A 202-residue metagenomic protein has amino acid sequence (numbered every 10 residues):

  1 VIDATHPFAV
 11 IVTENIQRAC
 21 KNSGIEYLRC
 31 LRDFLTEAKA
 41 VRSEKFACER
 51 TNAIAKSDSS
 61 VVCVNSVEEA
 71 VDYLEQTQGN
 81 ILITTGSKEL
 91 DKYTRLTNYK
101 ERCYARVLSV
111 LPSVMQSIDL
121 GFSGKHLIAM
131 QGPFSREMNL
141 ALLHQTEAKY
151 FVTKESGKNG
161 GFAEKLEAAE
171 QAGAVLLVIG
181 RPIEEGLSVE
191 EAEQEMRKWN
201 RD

Functional and structural regions predicted by a protein language model:
I2-E26, R136-E170: Phosphate-bearing ligand-interacting subdomains that bind or position ATP/ADP/UDP/GDP/NAD(P) or nucleotide-linked
I2-K39, S57-E69: Glycine/small-residue-rich loop that forms an oxyanion/phosphate-binding "nest" at active or ligand-binding sites
C30-L31, R106, V178-G180: Generic beta-sheet signal
V61-Q76, T85-K88, F134-R136: Active-site glycine-rich loop that binds ribose-phosphate moieties when present
G86-K125: Anionic-ligand binding region
P112-M138, L142-Q145: Active-site rim loops that border cofactor/substrate pockets in soluble metabolic enzymes
A148-N200: Long hydrophobic alpha-helical segments typical of transmembrane helices together with their membrane-interfacial
